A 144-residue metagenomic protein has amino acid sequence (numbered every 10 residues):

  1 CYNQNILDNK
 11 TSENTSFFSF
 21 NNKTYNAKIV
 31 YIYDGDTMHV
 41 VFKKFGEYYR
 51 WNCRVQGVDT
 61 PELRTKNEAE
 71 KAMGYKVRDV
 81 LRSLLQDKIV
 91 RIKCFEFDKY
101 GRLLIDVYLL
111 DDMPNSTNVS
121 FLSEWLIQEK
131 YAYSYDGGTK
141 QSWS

Functional and structural regions predicted by a protein language model:
C1-S144: Small beta-barrel nucleic-acid-binding modules, primarily SNase/OB-fold domains and secondarily Tudor-like barrels
